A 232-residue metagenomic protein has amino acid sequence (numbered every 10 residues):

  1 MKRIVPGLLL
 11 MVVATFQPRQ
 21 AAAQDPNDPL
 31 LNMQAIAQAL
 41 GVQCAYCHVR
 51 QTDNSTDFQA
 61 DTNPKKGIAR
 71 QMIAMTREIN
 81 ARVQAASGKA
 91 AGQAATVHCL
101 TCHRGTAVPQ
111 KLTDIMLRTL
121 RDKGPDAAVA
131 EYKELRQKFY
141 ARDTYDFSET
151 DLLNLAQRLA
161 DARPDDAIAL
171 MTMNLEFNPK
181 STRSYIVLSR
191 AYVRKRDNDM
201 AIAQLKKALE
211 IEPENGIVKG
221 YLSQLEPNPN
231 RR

Functional and structural regions predicted by a protein language model:
R19-L153, Q157-D161, K180, E214 (+1 more regions): Sequence context surrounding c-type heme c attachment/ligation sites in exported
Q157-R158, R190, Q224: Residue-level recognition of tetratricopeptide repeat
D161-A162, K195, P229: Structural motif corresponding to the intra-repeat A-B loop/turn of tetratricopeptide repeats
N174, K207-A208: Canonical positions in the second alpha-helix
